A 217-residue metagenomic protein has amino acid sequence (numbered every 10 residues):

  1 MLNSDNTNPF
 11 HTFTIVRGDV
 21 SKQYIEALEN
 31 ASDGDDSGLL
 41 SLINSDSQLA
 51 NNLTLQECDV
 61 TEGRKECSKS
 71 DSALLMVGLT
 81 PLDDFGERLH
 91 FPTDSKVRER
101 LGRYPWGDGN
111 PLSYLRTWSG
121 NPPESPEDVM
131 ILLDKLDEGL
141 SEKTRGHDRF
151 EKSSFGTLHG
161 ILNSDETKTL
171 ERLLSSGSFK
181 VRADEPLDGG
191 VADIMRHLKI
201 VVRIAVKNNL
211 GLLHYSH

Functional and structural regions predicted by a protein language model:
M1-I200, I204, S216: Acidic (Asp/Glu-rich) sequence patches and key acidic residues that form negatively charged surfaces used
I204-G211: Intrinsically disordered or highly flexible coil/loop and linker segments, enriched in small and charged/polar residues
G211-L213, H217: A cross-kingdom marker for long, charged
